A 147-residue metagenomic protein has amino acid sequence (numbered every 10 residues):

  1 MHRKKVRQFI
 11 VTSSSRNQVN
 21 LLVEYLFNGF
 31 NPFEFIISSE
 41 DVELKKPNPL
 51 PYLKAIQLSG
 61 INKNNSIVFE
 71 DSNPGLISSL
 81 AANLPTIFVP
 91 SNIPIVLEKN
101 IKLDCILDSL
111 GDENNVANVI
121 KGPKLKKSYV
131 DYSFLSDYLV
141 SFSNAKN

Functional and structural regions predicted by a protein language model:
M1-I10, R16, N20: Short, acidic loop-to-helix structural element flanking the phosphoryl-transfer center in phosphate-processing enzymes
S15-N147: Asp-based, Mg2+/Mn2+-dependent phosphohydrolase catalytic module
